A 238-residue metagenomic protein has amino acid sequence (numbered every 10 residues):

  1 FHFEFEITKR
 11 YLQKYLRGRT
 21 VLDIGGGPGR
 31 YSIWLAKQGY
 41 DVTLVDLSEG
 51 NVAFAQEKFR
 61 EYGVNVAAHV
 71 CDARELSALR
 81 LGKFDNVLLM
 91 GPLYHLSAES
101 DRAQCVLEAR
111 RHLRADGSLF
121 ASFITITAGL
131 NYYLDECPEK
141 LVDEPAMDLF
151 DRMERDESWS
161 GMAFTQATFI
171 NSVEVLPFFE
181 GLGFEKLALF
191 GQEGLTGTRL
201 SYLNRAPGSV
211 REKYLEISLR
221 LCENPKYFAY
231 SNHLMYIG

Functional and structural regions predicted by a protein language model:
H2-R17: Conserved alpha-helix/loop element of class I SAM-dependent methyltransferases that forms part of the SAM/SAH-binding
R19-G25: Conserved class I S-adenosyl-L-methionine
I33-E75: Class I SAM-dependent methyltransferase SAM/SAH-binding core
A78-V87: A short acidic, Gly/Pro-enriched loop at the edge of an enzyme's catalytic core that lines a small-molecule cofactor
L96, W159-V173: Acceptor-substrate binding/catalytic loop of class I
A103-A115: A short glycine-rich, Lys/Arg-flanked "PGG" loop and its adjoining helix->strand segment in the class I
L119-L149: Conserved class I S-adenosyl-L-methionine
L187-I237: A C-terminal cap/extension of S-adenosyl-L-methionine-dependent methyltransferases that defines the acceptor-substrate
